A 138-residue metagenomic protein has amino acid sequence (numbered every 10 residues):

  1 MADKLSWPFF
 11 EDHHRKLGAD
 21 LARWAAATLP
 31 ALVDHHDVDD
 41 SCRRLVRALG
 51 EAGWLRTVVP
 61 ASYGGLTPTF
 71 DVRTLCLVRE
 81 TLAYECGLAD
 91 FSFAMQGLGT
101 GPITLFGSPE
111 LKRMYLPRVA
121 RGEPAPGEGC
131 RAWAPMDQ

Functional and structural regions predicted by a protein language model:
M1-K16: Intrinsic disorder at enzyme termini
L17, R23-W24, P109-M114: Long, well-ordered alpha-helical segments
A19-D20, Y84: A very general structural signal that marks isolated residues within well-ordered alpha-helical segments
A22-L32: N-terminal capping segment at the start of a domain
P30-Q138: Glycine-rich flavin
